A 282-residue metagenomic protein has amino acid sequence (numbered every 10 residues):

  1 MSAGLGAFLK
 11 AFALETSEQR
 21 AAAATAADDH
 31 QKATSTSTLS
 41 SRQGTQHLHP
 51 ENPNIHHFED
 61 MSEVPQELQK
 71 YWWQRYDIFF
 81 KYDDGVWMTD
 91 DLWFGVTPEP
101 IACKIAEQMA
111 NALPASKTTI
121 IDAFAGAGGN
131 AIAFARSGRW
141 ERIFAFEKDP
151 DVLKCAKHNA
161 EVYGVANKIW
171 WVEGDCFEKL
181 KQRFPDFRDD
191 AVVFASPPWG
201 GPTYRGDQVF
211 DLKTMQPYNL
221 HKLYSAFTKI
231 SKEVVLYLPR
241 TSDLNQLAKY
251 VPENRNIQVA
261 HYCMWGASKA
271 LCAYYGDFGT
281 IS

Functional and structural regions predicted by a protein language model:
M1-T119, R136: S-adenosyl-L-methionine
K104-A112, A133, N159-V162, K179-Q182 (+1 more regions): A generic secondary-structure signal
I105, M109, T119-A135, A145 (+3 more regions): Conserved proline-anchored active-site loop of SAM-dependent methyltransferases that bridges a beta-strand
R142, K168-W170, Q258: Conserved beta-strand segments of alpha/beta enzyme cores
D149-V192: S-adenosyl-L-methionine
R183-V259: S-adenosylmethionine
N245-S282: Class I S-adenosyl-L-methionine
